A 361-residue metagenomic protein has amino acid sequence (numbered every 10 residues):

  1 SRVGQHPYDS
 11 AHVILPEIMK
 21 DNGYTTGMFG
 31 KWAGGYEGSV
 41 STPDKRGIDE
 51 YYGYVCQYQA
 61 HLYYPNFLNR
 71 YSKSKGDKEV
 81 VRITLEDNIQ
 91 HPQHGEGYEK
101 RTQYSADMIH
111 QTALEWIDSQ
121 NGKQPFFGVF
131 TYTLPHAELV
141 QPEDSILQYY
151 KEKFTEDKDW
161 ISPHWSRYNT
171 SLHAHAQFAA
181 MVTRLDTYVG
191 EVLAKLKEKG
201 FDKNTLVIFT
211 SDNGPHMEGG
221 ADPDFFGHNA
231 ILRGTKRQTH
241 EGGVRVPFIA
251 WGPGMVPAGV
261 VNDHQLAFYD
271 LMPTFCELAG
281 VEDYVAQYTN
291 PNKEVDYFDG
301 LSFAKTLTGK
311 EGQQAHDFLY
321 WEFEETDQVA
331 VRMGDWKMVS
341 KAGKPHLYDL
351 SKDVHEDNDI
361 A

Functional and structural regions predicted by a protein language model:
S1-M28, E37-G38, P43-E50, A60 (+1 more regions): Active-site segment of extracytoplasmic enzymes that catalyze sulfate/phosphate-ester chemistry
Q5-Y8, K236-E241, K310, L319-E322 (+1 more regions): Short Gly/Pro-enriched turn/cap motifs at secondary-structure boundaries
L15, K31, L271, F303: Short active-site alpha-helical segment characteristic of glycosyltransferases and processive polysaccharide synthases
P16, W116-D118, D327-V339, H346-L347: Short, surface-exposed beta-strand/loop micro-motifs that present aromatic residues
K20-G23, T308-Q314: Basic phosphate/pyrophosphate-binding loop/patch that engages nucleotide-derived ligands
M28, V207-F209, H346: Residue-level marker for buried hydrophobic side chains located in beta-strands that build the well-ordered beta-sheet
G34, G38, V55-M272, C276-Y297 (+3 more regions): Active-site-proximal cap/lid insertion segments
V40-D44, E311-G312, V329-A330: Short glycine-biased active-site loop of nucleotidyltransferases that positions the nucleotide triphosphate and helps
